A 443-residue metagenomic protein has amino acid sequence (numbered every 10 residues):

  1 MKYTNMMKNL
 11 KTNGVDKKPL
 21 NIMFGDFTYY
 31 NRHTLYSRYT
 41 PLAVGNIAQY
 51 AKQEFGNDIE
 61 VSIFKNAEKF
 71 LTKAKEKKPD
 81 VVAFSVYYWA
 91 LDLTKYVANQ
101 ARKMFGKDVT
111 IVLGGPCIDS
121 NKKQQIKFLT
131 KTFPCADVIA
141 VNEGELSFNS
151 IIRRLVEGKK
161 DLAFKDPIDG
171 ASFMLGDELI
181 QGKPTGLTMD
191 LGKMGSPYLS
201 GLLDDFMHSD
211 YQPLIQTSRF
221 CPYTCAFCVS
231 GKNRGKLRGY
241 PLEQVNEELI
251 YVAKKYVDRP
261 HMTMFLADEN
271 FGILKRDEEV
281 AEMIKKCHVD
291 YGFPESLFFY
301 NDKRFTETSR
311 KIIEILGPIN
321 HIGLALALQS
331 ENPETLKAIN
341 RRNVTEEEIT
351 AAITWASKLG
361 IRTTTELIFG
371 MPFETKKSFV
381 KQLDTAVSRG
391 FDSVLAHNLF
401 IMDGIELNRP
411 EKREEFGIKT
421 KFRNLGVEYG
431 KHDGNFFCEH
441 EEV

Functional and structural regions predicted by a protein language model:
K2-M23, Y30, I168, S172-L214: N-terminal [4Fe-4S]-dependent radical SAM core
L20, G239, C287-V443: A structural motif corresponding to the C-terminal lobe/cap of the Radical SAM core domain
L20, Y50-G186: Glycine-rich beta-alpha loop elements in corrinoid/cobalamin-binding modules across cobalamin-dependent enzymes
G25-T28, S85, G114, A267: Short hydrophobic segments within beta-strands
N31-V44: Glycine- and acidic-residue-enriched helix-capping/strand-helix junction motifs
I47, F70, L93, V97-A101 (+7 more regions): A general structural detector for well-ordered alpha-helical segments in enzyme core domains, enriched
L191-S357: Radical SAM [4Fe-4S] cluster-binding motif and immediate context
